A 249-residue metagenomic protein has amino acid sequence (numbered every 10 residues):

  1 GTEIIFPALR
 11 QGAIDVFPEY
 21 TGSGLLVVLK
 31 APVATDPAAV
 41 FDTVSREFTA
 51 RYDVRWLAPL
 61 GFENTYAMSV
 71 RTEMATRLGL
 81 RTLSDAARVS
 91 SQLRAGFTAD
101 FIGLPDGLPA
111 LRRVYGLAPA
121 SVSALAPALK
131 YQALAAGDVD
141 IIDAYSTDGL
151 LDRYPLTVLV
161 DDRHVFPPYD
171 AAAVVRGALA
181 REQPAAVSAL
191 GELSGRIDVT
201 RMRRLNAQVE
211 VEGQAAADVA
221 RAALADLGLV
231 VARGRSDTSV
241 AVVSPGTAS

Functional and structural regions predicted by a protein language model:
G1-P7, G24, A120-Q132, G246-A248: Short helix-initiation/N-cap motifs at beta->coil->alpha
T2, G12-L25, V40-V44, V70-R71 (+5 more regions): Beta->alpha turn/N-cap motifs
I14-D15, S91-D161: Ligand-binding pocket segment of bilobal, Venus flytrap-like solute-binding proteins
V28-L57, A136-I141, L150-H164: Ligand-binding "clamshell"
A31, V54-R55, R71-T76, R94-F101 (+3 more regions): Second-shell loop/turn segments in exported
V40-R94, A180, G195-V199: A conserved helix-loop-strand patch within extracytoplasmic ligand-binding domains of the periplasmic binding
I102, D106, R112-L117, P184-S249: An extracytoplasmic/periplasmic, membrane-proximal ligand-sensing/linker region
R153-A172, G177-A189: C-terminal lobe and pocket-closing loops of periplasmic/extracytoplasmic Venus-flytrap solute-binding proteins
